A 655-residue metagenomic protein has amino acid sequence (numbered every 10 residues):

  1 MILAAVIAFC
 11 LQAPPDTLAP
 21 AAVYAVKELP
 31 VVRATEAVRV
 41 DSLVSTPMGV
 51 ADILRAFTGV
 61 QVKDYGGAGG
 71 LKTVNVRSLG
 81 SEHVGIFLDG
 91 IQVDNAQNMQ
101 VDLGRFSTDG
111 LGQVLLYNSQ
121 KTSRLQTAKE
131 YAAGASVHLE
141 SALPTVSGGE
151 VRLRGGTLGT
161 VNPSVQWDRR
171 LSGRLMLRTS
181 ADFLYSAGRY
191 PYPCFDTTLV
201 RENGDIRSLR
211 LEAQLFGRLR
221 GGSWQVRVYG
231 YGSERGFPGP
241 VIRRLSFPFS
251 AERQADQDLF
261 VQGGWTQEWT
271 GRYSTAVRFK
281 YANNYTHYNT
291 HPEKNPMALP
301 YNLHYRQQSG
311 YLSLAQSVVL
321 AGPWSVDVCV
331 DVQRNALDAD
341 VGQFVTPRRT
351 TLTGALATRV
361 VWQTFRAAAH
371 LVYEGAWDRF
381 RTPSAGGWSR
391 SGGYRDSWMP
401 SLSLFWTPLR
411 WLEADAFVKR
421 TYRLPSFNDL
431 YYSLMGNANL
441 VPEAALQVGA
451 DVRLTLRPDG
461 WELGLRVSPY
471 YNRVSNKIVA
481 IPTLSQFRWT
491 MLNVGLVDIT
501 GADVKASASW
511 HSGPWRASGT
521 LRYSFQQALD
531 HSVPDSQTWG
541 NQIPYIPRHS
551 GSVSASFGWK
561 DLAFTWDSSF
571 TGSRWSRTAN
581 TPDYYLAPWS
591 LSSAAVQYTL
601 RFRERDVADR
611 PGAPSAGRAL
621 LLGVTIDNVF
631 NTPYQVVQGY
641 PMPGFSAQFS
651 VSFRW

Functional and structural regions predicted by a protein language model:
L18-I53, T73: N-terminal periplasmic "start-of-domain" segments of outer-membrane beta-barrel proteins
A51-N95: Extracytoplasmic beta-strand/coil segments of soluble accessory domains associated with Gram-negative outer-membrane
T108-E150: A beta-strand signature from Gram-negative outer-membrane beta-barrel systems, especially the internal plug domain
S186-P193, T198-R210, G221-T275, Y281-S309 (+4 more regions): Flexible loop and strand-edge segments within Gram-negative outer membrane beta-barrel domains
R272-T290, T407, E413-K419, P442-T500 (+2 more regions): Membrane-embedded beta-barrel scaffold of Gram-negative outer-membrane proteins
A321-N335, A339-R473: Structural signature of Gram-negative outer-membrane beta-barrels, strongest in the C-terminal barrel of TonB-dependent
D327, T364, E462-R473, L492-T578 (+1 more regions): Gram-negative outer-membrane beta-barrel transporters
Y470, F570-R577, V596-W655: C-terminal beta-signal and adjacent terminal beta-strands/loops of Gram-negative outer-membrane beta-barrel proteins
